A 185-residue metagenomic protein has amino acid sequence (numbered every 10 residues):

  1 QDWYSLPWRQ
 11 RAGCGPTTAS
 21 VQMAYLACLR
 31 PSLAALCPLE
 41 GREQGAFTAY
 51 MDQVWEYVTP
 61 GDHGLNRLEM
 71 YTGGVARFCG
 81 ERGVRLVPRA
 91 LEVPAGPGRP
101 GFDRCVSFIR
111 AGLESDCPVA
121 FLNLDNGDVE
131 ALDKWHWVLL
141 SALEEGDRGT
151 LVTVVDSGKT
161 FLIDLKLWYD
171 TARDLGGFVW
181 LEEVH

Functional and structural regions predicted by a protein language model:
Q1-G74: Active-site-adjacent structural segments surrounding the nucleophilic cysteine of cysteine proteases and isopeptidases
A46-V184: Conserved active-site-adjacent core of cysteine acyl-enzyme catalytic domains
